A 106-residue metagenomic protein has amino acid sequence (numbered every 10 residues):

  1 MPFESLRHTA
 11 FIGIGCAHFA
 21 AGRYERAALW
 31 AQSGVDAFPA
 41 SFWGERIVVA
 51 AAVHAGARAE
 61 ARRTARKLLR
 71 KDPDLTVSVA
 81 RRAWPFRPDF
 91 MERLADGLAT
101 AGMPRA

Functional and structural regions predicted by a protein language model:
M1-A106: Alpha-helical protein-protein interaction modules
